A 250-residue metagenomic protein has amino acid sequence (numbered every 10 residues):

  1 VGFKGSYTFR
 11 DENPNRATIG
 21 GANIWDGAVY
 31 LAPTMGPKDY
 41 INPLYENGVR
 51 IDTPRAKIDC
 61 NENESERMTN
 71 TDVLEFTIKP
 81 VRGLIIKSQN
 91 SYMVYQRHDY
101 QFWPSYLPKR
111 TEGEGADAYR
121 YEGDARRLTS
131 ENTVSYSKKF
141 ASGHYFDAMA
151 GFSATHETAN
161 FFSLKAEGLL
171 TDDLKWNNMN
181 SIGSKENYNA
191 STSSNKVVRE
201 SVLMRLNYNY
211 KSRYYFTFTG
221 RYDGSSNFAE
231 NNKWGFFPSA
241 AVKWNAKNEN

Functional and structural regions predicted by a protein language model:
V1, N70-L74, R126-N132, E200-L206 (+2 more regions): Hydrophobic, lipid-facing positions within transmembrane beta-strands of outer-membrane proteins
G2-T71, K87-E200, N227-A229, N248-N250: Surface-exposed loop/interface segments of Gram-negative outer-membrane beta-barrel transport/assembly proteins
F76-I78, Y136-K138, Y208-Y210, F218 (+1 more regions): Residue-level signature of outer-membrane beta-barrel architecture
T77, G224-S226: A generic structural motif
R82, F140-S142, S212, P238 (+1 more regions): Short coil turns and loop connectors of transmembrane beta-barrels in diderm outer membranes and organellar homologs
Q89, G151, R205-N209, T219: Exposed, low-structure sequence patches enriched in small/polar residues
S194-V197, R205-L206, K211-S212: Active-site-adjacent "gating/activation" loops or surface patches in catalytic cores
E230-W234: Short glycine/threonine-rich loop-to-helix capping motif typified by GTGT followed within a few residues by an Asp-Pro
